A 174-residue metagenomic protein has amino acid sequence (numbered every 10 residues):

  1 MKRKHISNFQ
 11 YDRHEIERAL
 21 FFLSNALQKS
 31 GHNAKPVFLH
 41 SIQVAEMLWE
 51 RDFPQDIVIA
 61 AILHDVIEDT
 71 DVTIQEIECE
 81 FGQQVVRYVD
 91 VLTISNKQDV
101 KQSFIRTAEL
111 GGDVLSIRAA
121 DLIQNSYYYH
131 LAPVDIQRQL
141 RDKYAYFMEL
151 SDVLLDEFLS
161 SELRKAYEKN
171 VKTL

Functional and structural regions predicted by a protein language model:
M1-L174: Active-site helical microenvironments for divalent-metal-assisted chemistry
